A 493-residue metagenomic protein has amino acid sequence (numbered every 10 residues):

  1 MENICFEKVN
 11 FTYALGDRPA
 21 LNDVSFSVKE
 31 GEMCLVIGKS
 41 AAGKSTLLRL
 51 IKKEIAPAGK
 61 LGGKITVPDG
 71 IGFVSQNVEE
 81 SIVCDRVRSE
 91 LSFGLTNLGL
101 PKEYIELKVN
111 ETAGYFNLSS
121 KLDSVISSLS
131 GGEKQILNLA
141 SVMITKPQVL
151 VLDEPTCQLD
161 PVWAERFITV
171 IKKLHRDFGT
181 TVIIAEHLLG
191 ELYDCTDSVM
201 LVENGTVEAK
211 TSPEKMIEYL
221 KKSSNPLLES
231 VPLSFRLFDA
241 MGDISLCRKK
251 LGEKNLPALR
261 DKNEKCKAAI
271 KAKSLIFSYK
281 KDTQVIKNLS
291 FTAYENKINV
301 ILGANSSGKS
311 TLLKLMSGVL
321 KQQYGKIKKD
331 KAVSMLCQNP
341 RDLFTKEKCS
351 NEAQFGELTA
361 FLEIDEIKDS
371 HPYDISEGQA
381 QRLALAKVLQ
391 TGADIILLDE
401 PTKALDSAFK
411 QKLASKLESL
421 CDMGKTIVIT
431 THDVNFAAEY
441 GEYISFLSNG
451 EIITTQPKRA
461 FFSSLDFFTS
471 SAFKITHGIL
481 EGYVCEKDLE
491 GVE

Functional and structural regions predicted by a protein language model:
Y104-K121, Q354-I367: Conserved ABC ATPase "signature" region
V125-L129, H371-I375, Q379: Conserved ABC ATPase signature
L150-D153, I396-D399: Catalytic Walker B motif of ABC-type/P-loop ATPase nucleotide-binding domains
E186-H187, T431-H432: H-loop/switch region of ABC-family ATPase nucleotide-binding domains
L192-D194, A437-E439: A short, surface-exposed alpha-helical micro-motif characterized by mixed small hydrophobic and charged/polar residues
T206-E229, E451-K474: Conserved beta-strand-loop-alpha-helix hinge in the C-terminal portion of ABC ATPase nucleotide-binding domains
S223-K271, F468-E493: ABC ATPase nucleotide-binding domains
